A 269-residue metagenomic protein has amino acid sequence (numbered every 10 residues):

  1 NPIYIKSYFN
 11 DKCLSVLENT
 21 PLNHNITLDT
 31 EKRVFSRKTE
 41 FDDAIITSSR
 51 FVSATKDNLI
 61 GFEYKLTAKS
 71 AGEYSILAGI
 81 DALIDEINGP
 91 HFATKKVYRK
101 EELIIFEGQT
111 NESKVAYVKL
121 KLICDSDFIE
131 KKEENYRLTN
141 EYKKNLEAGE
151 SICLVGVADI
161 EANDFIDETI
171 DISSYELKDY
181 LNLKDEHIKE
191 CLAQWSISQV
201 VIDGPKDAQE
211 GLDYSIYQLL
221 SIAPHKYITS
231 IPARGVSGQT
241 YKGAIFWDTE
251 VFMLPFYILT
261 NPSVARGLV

Functional and structural regions predicted by a protein language model:
N1-Y241: Acidic/polar, glycine-enriched structural segments that form the non-catalytic walls/loops of the carbohydrate-binding
Y4, P205-D213, M253-V269: Carboxylate/His-rich catalytic cores and anion/metal-binding grooves
G238-A244, T249, P255: Segments forming glycine/polar-rich beta-alpha architectures that bind adenosine-containing cofactors
